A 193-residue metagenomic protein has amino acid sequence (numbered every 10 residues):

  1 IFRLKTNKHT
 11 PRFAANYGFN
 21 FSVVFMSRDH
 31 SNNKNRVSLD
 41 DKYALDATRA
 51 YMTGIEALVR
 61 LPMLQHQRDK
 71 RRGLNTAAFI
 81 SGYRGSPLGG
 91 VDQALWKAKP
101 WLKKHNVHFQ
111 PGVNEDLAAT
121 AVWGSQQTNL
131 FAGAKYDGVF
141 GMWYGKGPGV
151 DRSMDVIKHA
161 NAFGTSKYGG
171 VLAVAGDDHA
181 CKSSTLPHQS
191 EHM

Functional and structural regions predicted by a protein language model:
A15, V24-F25: N-terminal non-cleavable signal-anchor helices
F25-H192: Thiamine diphosphate
